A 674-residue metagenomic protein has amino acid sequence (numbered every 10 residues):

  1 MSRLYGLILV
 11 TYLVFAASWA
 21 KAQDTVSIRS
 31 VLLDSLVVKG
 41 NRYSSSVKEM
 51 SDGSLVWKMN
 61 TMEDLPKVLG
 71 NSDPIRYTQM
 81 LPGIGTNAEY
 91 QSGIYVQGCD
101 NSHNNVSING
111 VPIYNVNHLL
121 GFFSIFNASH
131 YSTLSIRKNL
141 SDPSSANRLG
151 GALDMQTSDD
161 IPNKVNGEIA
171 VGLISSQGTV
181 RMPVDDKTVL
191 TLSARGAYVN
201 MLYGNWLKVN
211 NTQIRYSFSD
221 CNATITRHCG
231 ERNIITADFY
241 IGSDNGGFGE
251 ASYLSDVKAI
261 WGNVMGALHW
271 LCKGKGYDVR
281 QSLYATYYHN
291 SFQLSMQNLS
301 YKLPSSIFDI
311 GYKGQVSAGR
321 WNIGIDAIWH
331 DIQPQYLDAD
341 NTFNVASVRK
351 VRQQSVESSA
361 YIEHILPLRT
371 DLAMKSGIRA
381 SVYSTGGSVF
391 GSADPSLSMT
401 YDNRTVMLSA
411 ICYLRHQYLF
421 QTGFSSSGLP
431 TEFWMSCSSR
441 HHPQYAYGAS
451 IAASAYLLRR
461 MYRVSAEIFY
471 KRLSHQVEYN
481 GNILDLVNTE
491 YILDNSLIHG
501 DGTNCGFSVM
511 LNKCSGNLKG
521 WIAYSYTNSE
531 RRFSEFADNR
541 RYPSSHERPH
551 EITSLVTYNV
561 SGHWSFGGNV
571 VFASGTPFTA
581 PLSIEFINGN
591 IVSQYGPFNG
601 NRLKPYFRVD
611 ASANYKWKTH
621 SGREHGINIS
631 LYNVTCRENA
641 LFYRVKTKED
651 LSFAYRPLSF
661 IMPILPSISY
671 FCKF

Functional and structural regions predicted by a protein language model:
E49-S102, I108-A128, T133-S141, S158: Periplasmic N-terminal accessory/gating domains of Gram-negative outer-membrane beta-barrel systems
I174-G196, N210-N245, K258-V279, G314-W321 (+1 more regions): Transmembrane beta-barrel wall of Gram-negative outer-membrane proteins
V199, I214-Y216, R232-F308, V345 (+2 more regions): Flexible loop and strand-edge segments within Gram-negative outer membrane beta-barrel domains
L254-W270, Q353, L414-L473, L484-C514 (+2 more regions): Outer-membrane beta-barrel signature, preferentially recognizing the C-terminal barrel domain of Gram-negative
H289, Y336-D340, Y401-A449, I468-D494 (+2 more regions): Surface-exposed extracellular loop regions of Gram-negative outer-membrane beta-barrel proteins, predominantly
I307-Q315, V348-Y361, M461-A523, E551 (+2 more regions): Outer membrane beta-barrel strand-and-loop segments of large Gram-negative receptors, especially TonB-dependent
R369-M374, Y470-R472, N495-A580: Gram-negative outer-membrane beta-barrel transporters
H563, F572-N588, R608, Y615-F674: C-terminal beta-signal and adjacent terminal beta-strands/loops of Gram-negative outer-membrane beta-barrel proteins
